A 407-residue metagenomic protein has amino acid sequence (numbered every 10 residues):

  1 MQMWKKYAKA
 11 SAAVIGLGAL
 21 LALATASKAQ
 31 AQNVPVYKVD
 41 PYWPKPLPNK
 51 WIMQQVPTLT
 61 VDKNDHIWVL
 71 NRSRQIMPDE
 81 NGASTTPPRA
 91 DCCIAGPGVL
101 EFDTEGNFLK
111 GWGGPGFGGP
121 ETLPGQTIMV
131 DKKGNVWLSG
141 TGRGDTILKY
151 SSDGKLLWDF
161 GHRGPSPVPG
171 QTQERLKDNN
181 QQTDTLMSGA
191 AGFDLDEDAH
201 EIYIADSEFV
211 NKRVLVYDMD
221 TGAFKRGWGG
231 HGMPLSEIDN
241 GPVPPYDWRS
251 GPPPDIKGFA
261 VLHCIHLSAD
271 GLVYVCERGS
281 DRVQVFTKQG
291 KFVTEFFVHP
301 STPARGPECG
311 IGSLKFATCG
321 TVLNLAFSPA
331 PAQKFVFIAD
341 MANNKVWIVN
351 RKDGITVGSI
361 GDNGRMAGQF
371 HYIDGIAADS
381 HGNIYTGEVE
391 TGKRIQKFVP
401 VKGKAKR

Functional and structural regions predicted by a protein language model:
M1-Y7: N-terminal secretory signal peptides that target proteins for export/translocation
S11-A22: Bacterial N-terminal signal peptides
L23-R407: Eukaryotic scaffold repeat domains enriched in small/polar residues
